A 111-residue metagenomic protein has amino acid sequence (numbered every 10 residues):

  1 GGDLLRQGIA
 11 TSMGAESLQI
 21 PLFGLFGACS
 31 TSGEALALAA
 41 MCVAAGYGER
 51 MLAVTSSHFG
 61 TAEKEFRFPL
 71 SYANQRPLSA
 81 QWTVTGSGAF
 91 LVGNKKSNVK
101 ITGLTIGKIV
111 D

Functional and structural regions predicted by a protein language model:
G1-G2, G24, A53, I101-G103: General beta-strand structural signal in soluble alpha/beta enzymes
G1-S30: Conserved beta-ketoacyl condensing-enzyme motif
G2, M51-S57, V92: Short beta-strand segments
G2-Q7, S57-H58, S97: Short glycine-enriched loops at secondary-structure junctions
I9-S12, A62-R67: Short acidic, glycine/serine/threonine-rich loops at helix termini
F26-M51, V92: Active-site-proximal alpha-helical scaffold in enzymes
G48, A62, L70-A73: Membrane-interface helix-loop-helix junctions at boundaries between adjacent transmembrane segments
F68-D111: Condensing-enzyme catalytic core mediating Claisen C-C bond formation in acyl metabolism
